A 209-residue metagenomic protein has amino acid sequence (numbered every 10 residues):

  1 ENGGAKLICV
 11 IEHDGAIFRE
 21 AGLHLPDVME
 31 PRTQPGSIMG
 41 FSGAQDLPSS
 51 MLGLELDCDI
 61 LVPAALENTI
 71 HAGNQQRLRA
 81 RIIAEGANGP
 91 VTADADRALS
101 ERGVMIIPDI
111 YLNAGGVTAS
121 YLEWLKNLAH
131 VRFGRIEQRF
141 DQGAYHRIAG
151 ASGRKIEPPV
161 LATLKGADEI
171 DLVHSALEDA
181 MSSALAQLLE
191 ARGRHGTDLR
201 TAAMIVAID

Functional and structural regions predicted by a protein language model:
E1, E12, R19-L25, G73-N74 (+2 more regions): Short acidic, glycine/serine/threonine-rich loops at helix termini
E1-C58: Glycine-rich phosphate/diphosphate-binding loop of Rossmann-like nucleotide-binding domains
K6-C9, D59-I60, R81-I83, V104-M105: Structural motif
G15-R19, N68-H71, P90-D94, N113-G115: Flexible loop/turn segments at secondary-structure boundaries
P48-C58, L66-I83: Rossmann-fold NAD(P) dinucleotide-binding segment
V62-L66, N88: Short glycine-/small-residue-rich Rossmann-like dinucleotide-binding loops
R77, R81-D209: Adenosine-phosphate binding glycine-rich loop
